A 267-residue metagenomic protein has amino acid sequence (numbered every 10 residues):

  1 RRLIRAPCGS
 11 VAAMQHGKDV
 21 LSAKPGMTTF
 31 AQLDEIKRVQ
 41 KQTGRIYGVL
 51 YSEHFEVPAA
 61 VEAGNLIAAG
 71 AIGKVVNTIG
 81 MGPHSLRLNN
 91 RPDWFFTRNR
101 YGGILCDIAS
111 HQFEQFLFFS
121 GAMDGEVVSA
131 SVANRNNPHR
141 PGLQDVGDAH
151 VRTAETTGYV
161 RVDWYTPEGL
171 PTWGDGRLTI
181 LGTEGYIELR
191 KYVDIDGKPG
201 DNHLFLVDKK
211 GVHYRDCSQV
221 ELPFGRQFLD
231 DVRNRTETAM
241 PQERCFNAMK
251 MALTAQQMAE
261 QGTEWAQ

Functional and structural regions predicted by a protein language model:
I4, G26-L88: A contiguous active-site-proximal alpha/beta segment in oxidoreductase catalytic domains
R5-A23: Rossmann-fold NAD(P) dinucleotide-binding segment
H16-K18, T43-I46, T156-T157: A short helix->loop->beta-strand "cap" motif at the edges of active sites that frequently abuts
D34, L229-Q267: C-terminal helix-rich "cap/oligomerization" subdomain common to oxidoreductases
L50-P58, R87-G125, G142-D145, R244-C245: Mid-domain beta-loop-alpha active-site segment that forms a flexible, acidic cofactor/metal-binding surface
E56-G80, C106-R135, G147-T157, M258: Oxidoreductase and adenylate-handling cofactor-binding alpha/beta cores
E114-D194, F224-R235: Contiguous beta-strand/loop segments that form the cofactor/metal-binding neighborhood of enzyme cores
R215-R226: Active-site loop of classical SDR/Rossmann-like NAD(P)-dependent oxidoreductases, centered on the catalytic Tyr-X3-Lys
